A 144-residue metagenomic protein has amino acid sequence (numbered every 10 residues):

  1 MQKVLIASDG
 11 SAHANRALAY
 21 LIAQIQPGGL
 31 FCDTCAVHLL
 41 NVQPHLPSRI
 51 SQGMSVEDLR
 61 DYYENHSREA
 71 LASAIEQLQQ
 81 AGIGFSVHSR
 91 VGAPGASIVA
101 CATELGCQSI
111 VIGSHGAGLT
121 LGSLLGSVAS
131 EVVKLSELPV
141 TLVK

Functional and structural regions predicted by a protein language model:
M1-G53: Small/aliphatic-rich secondary-structure junction motif
D9, G92, S114-A117, K144: Histidine-centered beta-alpha loop that forms part of the nucleotide-sugar donor binding/catalytic region in diverse
H38-L40, S86-R90, T141: General small-molecule cofactor/ligand-binding pocket signal
E57-E69: A short acidic, glycine-rich active-site loop that binds or catalyzes chemistry on phosphate/adenosine moieties
E76-I110: Structural beta-alpha unit
I110-K134: Glycine-rich, Arg-bearing micro-motifs that act as flexible, cationic patches
L135-K144: Short, flexible loop segments at boundaries between secondary-structure elements
